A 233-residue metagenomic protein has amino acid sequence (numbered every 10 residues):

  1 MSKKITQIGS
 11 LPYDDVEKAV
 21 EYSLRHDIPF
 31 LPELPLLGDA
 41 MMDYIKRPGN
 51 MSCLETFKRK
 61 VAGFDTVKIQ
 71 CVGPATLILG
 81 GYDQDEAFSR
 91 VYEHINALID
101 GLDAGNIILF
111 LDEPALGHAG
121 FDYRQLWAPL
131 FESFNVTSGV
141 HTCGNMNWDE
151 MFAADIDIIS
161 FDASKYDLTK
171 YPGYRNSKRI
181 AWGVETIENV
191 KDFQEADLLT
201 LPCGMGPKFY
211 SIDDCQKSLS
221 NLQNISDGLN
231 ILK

Functional and structural regions predicted by a protein language model:
M1-A87, V136-S138, E150-W182, T186-D197 (+1 more regions): Alpha/beta catalytic barrel-like cores
P32-E33, K68-Q70, G105-E113, H141-T142 (+1 more regions): Short beta-strand segments at enzyme active-site cores
F57, V91-A104, L126-F134, V190-E195: Structured alpha-helical segments in the cores of large, soluble enzyme domains
Q70-L79, N106-Q125: Active-site-proximal loop/short-helix segments that contain or immediately flank catalytic acid/base residue(s)
D83-V91, L116-F131, Y210-D213: Active-site cleft segment of glycoside hydrolase catalytic domains centered on the general acid/base Glu
G120-V136, V140-F152: N-terminal active-site wall of soluble small-molecule enzyme domains
C203: Glycine-rich beta-alpha junction loops
